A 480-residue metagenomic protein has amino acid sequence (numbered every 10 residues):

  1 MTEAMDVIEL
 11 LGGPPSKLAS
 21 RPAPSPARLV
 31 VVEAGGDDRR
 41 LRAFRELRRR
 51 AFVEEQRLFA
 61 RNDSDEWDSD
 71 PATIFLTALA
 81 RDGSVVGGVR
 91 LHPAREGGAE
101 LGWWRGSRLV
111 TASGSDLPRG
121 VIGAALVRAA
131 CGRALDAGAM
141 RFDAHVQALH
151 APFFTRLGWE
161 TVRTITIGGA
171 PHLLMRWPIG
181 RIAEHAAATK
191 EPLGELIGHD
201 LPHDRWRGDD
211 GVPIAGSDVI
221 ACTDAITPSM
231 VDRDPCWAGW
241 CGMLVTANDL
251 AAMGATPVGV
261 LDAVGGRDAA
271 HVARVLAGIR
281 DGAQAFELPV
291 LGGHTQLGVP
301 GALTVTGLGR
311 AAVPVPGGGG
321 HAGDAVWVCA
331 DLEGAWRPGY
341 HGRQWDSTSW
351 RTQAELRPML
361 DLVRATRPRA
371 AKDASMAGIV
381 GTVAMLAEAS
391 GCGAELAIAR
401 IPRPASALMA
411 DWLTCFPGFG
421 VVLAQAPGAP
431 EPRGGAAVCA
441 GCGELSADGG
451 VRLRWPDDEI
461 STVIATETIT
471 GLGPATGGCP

Functional and structural regions predicted by a protein language model:
E3-D65, D70, T77-D82: Short amphipathic alpha-helix that is part of the acyltransferase structural core
T77, S84-G97, G102-V110: Conserved beta-strand in the GNAT
T111, D116-G132: Conserved acetyl-CoA-binding loop-helix of GNAT-fold acetyltransferases
G132-L149: Conserved GNAT acetyl-CoA-binding A-motif
G169-A170, P178-E184, P257-P338: Glycine-rich anion-binding loops of enzyme active sites
I179-A251, A277, D281, L288 (+3 more regions): N-terminal glycine-rich phosphate/pyrophosphate-binding loops that anchor nucleotide-derived ligands and cofactors
T352-G418: Active-site-proximal betaalpha loop/short-helix elements that scaffold phosphoryl/nucleotidyl transfer chemistry
G435-P480: Acidic, Ser/Thr/Pro-rich beta/coil linker or hinge segments at domain junctions
